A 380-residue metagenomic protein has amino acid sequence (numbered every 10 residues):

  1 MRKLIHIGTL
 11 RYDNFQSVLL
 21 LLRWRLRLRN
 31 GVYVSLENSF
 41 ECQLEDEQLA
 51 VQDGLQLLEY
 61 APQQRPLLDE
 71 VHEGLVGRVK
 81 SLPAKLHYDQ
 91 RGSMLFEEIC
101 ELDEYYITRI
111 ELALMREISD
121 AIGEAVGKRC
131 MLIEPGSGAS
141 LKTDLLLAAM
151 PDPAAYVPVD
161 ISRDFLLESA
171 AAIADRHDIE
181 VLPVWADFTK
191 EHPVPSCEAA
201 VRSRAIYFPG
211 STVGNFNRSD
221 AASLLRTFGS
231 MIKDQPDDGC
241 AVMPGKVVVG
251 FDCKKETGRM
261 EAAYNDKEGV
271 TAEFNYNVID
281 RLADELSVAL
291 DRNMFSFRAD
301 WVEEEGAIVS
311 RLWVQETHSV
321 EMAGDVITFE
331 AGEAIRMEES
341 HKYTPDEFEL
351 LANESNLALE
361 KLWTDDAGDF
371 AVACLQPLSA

Functional and structural regions predicted by a protein language model:
G31-K85: N-terminal auxiliary segments of SAM/dcSAM-dependent transferases
P83-A84, F96-A121: Class I SAM-dependent methyltransferase Rossmann-like catalytic core, especially the SAM/SAH-binding loop
A139-P151: Conserved SAM-binding loop of SAM-dependent methyltransferases across substrates and taxa, primarily the Class I
A154-K190: Class I SAM-dependent methyltransferase SAM/SAH-binding core
F216-T227: A short, conserved alpha-helix within the catalytic core of class I
Q235-D252: Conserved beta-strand signature within the Rossmann-like core of class I S-adenosyl-L-methionine
E261-H341, N353-E354: Substrate-binding/catalytic lobe of Class I Rossmann-like enzymes that use SAM or dcSAM, i.e., the mid-to-C-terminal
E321-A380: C-terminal lobe and adjacent flexible extensions of AdoMet/dcAdoMet transferase-like proteins
